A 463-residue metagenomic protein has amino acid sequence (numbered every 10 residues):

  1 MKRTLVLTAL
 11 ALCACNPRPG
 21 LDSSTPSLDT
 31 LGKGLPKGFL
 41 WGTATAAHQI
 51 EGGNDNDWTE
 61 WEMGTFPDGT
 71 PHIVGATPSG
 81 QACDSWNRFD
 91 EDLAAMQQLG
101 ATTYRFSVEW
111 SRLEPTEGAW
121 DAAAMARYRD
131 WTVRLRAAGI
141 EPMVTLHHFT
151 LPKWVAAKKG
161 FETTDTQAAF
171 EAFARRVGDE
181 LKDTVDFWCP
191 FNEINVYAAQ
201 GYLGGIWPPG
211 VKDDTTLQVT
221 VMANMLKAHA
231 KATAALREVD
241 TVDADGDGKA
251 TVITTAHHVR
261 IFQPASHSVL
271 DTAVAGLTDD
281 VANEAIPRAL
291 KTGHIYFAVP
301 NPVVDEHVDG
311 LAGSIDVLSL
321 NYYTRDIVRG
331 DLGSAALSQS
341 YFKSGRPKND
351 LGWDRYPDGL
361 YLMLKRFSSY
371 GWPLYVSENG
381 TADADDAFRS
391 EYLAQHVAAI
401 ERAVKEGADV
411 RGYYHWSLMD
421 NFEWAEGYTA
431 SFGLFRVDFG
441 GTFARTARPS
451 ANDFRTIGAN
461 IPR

Functional and structural regions predicted by a protein language model:
T4-L12: Sec-dependent N-terminal signal peptides
L21-I73, E117, M125-R389, L393-R463: Active-site region of glycoside hydrolase catalytic domains
V74-R88: Active-site mouth loops of central-metabolism enzymes
D84, R88-E109, G313, V317: Catalytic domains of carbohydrate-active enzymes, especially glycoside hydrolases
V108-W120: Glycine-rich, proline-tolerant flexible connector loops at the mouths of alpha/beta enzymes
